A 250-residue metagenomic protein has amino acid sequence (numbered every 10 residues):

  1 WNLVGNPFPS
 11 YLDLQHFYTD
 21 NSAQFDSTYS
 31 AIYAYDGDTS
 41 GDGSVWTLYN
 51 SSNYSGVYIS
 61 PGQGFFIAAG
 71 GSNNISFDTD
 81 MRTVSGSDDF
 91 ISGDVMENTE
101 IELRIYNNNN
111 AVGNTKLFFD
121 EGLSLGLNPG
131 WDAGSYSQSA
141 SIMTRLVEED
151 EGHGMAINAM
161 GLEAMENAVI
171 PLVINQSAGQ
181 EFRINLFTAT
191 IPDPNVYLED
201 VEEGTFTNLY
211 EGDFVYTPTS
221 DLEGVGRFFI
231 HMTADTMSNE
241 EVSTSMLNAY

Functional and structural regions predicted by a protein language model:
W1-Y250: Compositionally biased Ser/Thr/Gly- and acidic/asparagine-rich, proline-interspersed low-complexity stretches
